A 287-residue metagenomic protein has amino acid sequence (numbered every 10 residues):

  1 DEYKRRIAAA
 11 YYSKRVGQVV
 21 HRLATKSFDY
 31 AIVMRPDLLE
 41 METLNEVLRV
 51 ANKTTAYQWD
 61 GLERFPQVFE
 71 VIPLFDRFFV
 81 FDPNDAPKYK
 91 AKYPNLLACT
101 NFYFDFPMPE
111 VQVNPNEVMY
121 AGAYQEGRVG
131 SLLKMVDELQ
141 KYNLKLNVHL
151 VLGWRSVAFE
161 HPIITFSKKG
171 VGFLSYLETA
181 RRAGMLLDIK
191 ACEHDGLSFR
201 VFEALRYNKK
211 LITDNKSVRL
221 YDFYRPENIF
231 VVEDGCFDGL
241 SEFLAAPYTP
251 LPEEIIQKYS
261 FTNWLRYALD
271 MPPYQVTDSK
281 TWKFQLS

Functional and structural regions predicted by a protein language model:
D1-F28, M34-T43, W59, E70-S198 (+2 more regions): Nucleotide-sugar donor-binding catalytic core of glycosyltransferases
N45-E46, R64: Catalytic alpha-helical scaffold of carbohydrate-active enzymes acting on polysaccharides/glycoconjugates
L48-Q58: Short beta-strand/loop segments at the ligand-binding rim of alpha/beta enzyme cores
A180, A204-L205: Short alpha-helix at the nucleotide-sugar/activated-sugar donor binding site of glycosyltransferases and closely
L220-G235: Nucleotide-sugar donor-binding patch of glycosyltransferase catalytic domains
V231-L251: C-terminal "capping" alpha-helix adjacent to the active site of nucleotide-linked donor transferases in cell-envelope
A246-N263: A short, well-ordered alpha-helix in the C-terminal region of glycosyltransferases
